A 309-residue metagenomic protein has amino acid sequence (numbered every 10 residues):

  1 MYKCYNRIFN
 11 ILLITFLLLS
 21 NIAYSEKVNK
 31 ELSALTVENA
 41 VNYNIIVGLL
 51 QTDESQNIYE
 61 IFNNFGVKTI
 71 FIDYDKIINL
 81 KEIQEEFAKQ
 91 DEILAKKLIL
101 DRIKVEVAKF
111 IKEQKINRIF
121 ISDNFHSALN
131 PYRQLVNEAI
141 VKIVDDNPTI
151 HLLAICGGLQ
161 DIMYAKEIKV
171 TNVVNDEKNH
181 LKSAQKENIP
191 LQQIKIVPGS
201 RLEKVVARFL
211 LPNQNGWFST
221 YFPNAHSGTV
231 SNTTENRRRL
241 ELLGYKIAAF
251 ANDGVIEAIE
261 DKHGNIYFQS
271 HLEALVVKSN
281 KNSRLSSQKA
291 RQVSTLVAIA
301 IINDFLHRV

Functional and structural regions predicted by a protein language model:
M1-E26: Classical Sec-dependent N-terminal signal peptides that target proteins to the secretory pathway
S25-K30, Y59, N63, K68-L153 (+3 more regions): Flexible gly/pro-rich beta->alpha loop and the following alpha-helix that scaffold active-site loops
N29-E38, I45, N265-V309: Acyltransferase
V47-D53: N-terminal beta1-alpha1 ligand-phosphate binding loop
N57-N64, E235-R239: Short, aromatic/basic amphipathic alpha-helical patches
I70, L153, P223, A248 (+1 more regions): Hydrophobic/aromatic beta-strand patches that form the interior of the parallel beta-sheet core in alpha/beta enzyme
E138-I143, K166-D261, S270-K278, S287-L296: Pocket-forming structural segment of enzyme catalytic cores
G157-L159: Active-site loop->helix "elbow" adjoining a glycine-rich segment at hydrolase catalytic centers
